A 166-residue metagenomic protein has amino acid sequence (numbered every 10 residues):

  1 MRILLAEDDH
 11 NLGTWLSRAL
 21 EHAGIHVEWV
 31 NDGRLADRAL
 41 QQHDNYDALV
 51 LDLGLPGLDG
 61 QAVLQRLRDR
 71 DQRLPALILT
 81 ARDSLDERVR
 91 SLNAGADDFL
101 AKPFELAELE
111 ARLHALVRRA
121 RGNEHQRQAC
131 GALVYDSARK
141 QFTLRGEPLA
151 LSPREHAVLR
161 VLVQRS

Functional and structural regions predicted by a protein language model:
M1-N123: N-terminal/domain-start alpha-helical segments
R2, H114-S166: Short, Lys/Arg-enriched segments at the junction into DNA-binding effector domains of transcriptional regulators
